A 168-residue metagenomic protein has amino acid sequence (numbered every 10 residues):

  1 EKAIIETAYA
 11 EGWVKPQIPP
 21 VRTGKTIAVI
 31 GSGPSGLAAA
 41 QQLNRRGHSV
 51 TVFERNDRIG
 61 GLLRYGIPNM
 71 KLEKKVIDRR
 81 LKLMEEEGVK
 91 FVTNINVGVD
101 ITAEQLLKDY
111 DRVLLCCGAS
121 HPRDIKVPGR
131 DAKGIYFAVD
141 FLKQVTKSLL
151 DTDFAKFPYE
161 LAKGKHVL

Functional and structural regions predicted by a protein language model:
K2-L168: Residues forming the flavin
